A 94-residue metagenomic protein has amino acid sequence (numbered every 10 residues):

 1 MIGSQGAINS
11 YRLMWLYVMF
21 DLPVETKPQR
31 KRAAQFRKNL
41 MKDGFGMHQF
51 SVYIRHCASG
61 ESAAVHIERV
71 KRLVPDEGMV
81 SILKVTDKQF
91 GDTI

Functional and structural regions predicted by a protein language model:
I2-Y17, L22-I94: Basic nucleic-acid-binding interfaces
